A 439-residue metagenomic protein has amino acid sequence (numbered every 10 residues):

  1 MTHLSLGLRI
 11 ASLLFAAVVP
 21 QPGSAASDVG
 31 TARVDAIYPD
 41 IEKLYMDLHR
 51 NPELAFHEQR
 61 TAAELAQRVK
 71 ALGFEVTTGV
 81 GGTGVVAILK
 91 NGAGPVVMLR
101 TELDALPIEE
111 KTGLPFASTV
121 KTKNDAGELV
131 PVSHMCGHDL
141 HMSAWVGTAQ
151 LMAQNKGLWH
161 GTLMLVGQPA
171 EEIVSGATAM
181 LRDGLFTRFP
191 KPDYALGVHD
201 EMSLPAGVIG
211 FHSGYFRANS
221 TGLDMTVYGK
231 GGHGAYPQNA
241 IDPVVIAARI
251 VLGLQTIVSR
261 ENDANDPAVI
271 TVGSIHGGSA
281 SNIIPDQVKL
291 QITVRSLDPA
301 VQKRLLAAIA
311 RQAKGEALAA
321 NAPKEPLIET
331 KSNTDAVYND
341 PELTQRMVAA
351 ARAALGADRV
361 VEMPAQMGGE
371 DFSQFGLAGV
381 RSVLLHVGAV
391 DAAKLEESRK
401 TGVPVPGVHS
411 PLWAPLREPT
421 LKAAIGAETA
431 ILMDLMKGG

Functional and structural regions predicted by a protein language model:
M1-A11: Bacterial N-terminal signal peptides that target proteins for export
P20-P22: N-terminal signal peptide c-region/cleavage motif recognized by signal peptidases
A26-H134, D139-G161: Acidic/His- and Gly-rich active-site-bordering loop/insert found across diverse amide/peptide-bond hydrolases
L48, A87, L99, H138 (+8 more regions): Divalent metal-coordination and catalytic microenvironments
E110-K121, G214-A218, L395-P406: Short, flexible, mixed-charge acidic loops at enzyme active sites
K121-S133, D139-L140, L151-S274, S279-P285: Histidine/acidic-residue-rich, glycine-tolerant segments that coordinate divalent metal ions
A248-G439: Metal-dependent amide/peptide-bond hydrolase catalytic core, centered on the "pita-bread" metallohydrolase fold
